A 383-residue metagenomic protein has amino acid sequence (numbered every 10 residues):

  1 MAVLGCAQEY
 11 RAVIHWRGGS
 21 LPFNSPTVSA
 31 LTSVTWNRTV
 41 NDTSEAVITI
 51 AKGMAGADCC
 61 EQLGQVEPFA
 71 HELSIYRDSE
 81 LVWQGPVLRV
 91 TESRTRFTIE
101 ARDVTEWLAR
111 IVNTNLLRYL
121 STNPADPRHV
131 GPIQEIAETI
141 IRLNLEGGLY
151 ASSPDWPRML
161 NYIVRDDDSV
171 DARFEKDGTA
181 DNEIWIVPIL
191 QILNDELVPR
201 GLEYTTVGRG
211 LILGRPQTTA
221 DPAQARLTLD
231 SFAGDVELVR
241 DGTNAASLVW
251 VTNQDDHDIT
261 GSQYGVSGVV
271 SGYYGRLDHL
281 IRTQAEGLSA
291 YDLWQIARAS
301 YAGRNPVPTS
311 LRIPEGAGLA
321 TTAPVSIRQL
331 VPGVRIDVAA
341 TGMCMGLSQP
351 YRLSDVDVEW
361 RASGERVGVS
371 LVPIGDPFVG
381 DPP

Functional and structural regions predicted by a protein language model:
M1-V130: Beta-strand-rich assembly/attachment modules of structural machines
A2-P22, R118, D126, V130 (+4 more regions): Acidic, small/polar-enriched beta strand-loop surface segments
V28, S74-R102, T205-V207, D337-S370: Short beta-strand and beta-hairpin "edge-sheet" elements
W36-A57, T95-W107, V251, N305-T322 (+2 more regions): Oligomerization/assembly interface segments of phage tail-like spikes and tubes
K52, D103-T105, G208, D255 (+1 more regions): A mature extracytoplasmic/lumenal domain signature
L63-P68, N115-L120, T228-F232, G368-V372 (+1 more regions): Short intrinsically disordered coil segments
V66, A70-E72, N182-I186, G333: Glycine-centered loop/turn motifs
S93-R96, R102-G242: Charged- and aromatic-enriched interaction segments used to assemble and dock large macromolecular complexes
